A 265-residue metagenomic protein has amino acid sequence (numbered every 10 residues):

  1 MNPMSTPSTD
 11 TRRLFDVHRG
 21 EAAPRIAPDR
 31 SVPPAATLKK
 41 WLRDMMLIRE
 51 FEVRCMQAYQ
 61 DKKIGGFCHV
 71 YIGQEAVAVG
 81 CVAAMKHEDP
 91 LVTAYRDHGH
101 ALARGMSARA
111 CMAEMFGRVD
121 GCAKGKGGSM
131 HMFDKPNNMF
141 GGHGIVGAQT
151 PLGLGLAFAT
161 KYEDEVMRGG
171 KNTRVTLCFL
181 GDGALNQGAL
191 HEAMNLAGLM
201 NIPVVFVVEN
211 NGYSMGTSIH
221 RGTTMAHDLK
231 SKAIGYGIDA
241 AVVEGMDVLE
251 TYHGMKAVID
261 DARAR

Functional and structural regions predicted by a protein language model:
N2-R96: N-terminal amphipathic, basic-rich helices that act as targeting or association modules
A22-D29, K135-P136, Y236-D239: A short small-residue
A27, K40, L177-F179, Y213-M215: A short, structure-level motif marking secondary-structure boundaries and short turns
R30-R43, L47, H69, H100 (+5 more regions): Catalytic cores of large soluble enzymes that bind and process phosphate-bearing ligands
K40, M46, E50, A76 (+3 more regions): Generic recognition of stable, solvent-exposed alpha-helical segments in well-folded globular domains
M56-Q57, D61-M200, S218-M225, L229-G237: Cofactor-binding active-site loop characterized by glycine-rich and histidine/acidic residues
V204-F206: A positional/architectural concept
V208-R265: Thiamine diphosphate
